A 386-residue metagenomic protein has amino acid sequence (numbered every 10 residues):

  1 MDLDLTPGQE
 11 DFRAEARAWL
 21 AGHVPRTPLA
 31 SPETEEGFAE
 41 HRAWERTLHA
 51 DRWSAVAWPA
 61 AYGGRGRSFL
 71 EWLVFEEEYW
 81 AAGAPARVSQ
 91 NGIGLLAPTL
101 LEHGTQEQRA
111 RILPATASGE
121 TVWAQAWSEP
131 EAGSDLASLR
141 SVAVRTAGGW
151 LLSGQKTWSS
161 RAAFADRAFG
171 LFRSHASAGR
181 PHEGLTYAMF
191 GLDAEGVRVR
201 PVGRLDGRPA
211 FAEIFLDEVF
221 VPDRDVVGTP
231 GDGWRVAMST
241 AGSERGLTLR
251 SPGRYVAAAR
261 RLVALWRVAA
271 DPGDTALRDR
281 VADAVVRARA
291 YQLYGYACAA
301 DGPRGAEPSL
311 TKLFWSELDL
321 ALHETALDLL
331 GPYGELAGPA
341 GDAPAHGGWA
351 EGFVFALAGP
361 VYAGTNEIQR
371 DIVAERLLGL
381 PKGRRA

Functional and structural regions predicted by a protein language model:
M1-V88, R111, A115, L249 (+3 more regions): Amphipathic, small/basic residue-rich leader segments at the start of a protein or domain
P7, V197-Y291, G359: Glycine-rich beta->alpha junctions and the first turn(s) of the following alpha-helix
P28-E35, D271, T275-R278, R289-D342: C-terminal helix-coil-helix/basic helical segment that borders enzyme active sites and/or dimer interfaces and provides
H49-A110, P114-G119, R161-R167, A288 (+5 more regions): Internal helix-loop-helix
V74-F75, L95, V236-T240, E244 (+2 more regions): Glycine-rich phosphate/cofactor-binding loops in nucleotide/flavin-utilizing enzymes
G119-W127, G170-L171: A short, Trp-centered hydrophobic/proline-enriched beta-strand micro-motif
S141-V144: A structural signal for short hydrophobic beta-strand segments in well-ordered beta-sheet cores
S153-V199: A short core secondary-structure module
